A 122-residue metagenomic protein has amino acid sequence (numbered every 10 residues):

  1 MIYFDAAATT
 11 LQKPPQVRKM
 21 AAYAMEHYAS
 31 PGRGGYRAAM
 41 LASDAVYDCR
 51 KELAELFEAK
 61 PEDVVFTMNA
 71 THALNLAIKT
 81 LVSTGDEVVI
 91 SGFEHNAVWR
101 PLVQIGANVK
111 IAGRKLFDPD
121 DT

Functional and structural regions predicted by a protein language model:
M1-T122: Pyridoxal 5′-phosphate
